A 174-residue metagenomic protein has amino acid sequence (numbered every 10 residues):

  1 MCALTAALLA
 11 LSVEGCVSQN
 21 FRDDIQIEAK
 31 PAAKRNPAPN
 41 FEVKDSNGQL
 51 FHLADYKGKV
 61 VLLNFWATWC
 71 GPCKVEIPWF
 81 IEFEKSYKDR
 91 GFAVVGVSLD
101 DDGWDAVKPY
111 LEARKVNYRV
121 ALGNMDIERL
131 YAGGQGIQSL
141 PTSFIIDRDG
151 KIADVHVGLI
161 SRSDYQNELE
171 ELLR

Functional and structural regions predicted by a protein language model:
M1-N40, R174: N-terminal targeting signals for export/organelle localization
K34-R35, N40-V61, Y87, Y131: A short beta-strand-turn-helix
K57, F65-E82: Conserved redox-active cysteine motifs that mediate thiol-disulfide chemistry, especially di-cysteine Cys-X(1-2)-Cys
L62-W66, G96-S98: Structural cue for short, hydrophobic secondary-structure segments
V75-R114, N124-Y131: Structural microenvironment flanking redox-active thiols in thiol-disulfide oxidoreductases
P109-N117, G123-E170: Thiol/disulfide oxidoreductase modules built on the thioredoxin-like
